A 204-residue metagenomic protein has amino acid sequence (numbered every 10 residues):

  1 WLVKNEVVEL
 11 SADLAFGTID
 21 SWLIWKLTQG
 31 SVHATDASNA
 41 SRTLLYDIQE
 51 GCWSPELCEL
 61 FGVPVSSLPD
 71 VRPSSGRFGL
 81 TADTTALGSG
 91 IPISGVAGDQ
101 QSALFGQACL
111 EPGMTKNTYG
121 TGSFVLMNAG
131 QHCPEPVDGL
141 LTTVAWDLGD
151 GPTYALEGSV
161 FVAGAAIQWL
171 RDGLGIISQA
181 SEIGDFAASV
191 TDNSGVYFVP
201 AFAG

Functional and structural regions predicted by a protein language model:
W1-H33, L44-P55, E59-L60, T81-G204: Active-site core segments that coordinate phosphate-bearing ligands/cofactors across diverse enzyme families
A34-A40: Nucleotide/phosphate-binding loop and acidic/charged catalytic motifs in nucleotide-binding or -utilizing enzymes
D70-R77: Gly/charged, well-structured mid-domain segments that form the phosphate/adenylate-handling core of ATP-dependent
